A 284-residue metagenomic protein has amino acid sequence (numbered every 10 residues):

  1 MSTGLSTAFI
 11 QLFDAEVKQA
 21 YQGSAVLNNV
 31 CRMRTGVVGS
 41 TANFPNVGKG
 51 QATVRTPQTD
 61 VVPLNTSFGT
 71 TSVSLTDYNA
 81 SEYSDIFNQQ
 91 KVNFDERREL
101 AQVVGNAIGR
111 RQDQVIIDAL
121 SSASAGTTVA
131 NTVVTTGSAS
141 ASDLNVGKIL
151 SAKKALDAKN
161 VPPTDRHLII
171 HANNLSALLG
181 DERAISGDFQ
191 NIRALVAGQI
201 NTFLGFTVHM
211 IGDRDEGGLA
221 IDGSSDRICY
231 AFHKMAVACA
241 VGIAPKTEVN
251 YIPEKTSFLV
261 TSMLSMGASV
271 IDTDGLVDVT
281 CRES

Functional and structural regions predicted by a protein language model:
M1-T3, S84-D85, Q89, V129-S140: Charged, low-complexity surface segments at secondary-structure and domain boundaries
S2-N29, M33-A52, T66-S74, Y78-S81 (+3 more regions): Sequence/fold signature of self-assembling virion shell proteins
Q11, A15, Q19, N106 (+5 more regions): Charged/polar, solvent-exposed surface patches and flexible loops
F44-N46, S67-G126, D157-A172, I243-P245 (+1 more regions): Long, contiguous amphipathic alpha-helices that act as assembly "spine/axial" helices in icosahedral shell and virion
V54-R55, L178: Residues that scaffold the ATP/ADP-binding catalytic core of kinase and kinase-like folds
P57-P63: Short Gly/aromatic-enriched secondary-structure transition segments
S121-S122, N173-A177, R214-E216: Short, catalytically relevant binding-site loops at active-site mouths
T127-V196: Extended, solvent-exposed, turn-rich assembly/linker loops in the middle of proteins
